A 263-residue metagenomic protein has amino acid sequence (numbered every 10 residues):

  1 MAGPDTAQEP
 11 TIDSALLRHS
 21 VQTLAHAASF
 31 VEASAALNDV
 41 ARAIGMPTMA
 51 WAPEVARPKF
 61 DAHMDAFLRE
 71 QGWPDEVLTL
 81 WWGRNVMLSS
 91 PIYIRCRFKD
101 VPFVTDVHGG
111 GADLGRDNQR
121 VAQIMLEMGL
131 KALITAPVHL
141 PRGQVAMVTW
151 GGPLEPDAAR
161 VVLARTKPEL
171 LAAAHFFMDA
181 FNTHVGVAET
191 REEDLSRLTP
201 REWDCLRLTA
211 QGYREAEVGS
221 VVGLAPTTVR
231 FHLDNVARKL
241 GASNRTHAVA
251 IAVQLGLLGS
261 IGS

Functional and structural regions predicted by a protein language model:
A2-T23, F30-V31, I44, V148-T190 (+1 more regions): Juxtadomain coupling helices with adjacent low-complexity linkers
A27-H63: Helix-loop-beta substructure at the N-terminus of cytosolic sensory domains that couple signal/ligand detection
F67-R116, Q123-L126: Regulatory sensory and allosteric helical modules in signal-transduction proteins and certain transcription factors
A132-H139: Short hydrophobic beta-strand micro-motif common in sensory/regulatory domains
R201-C205: The N-cap/first-turn positions of alpha helices within or immediately adjacent to helix-turn-helix DNA-binding domains
L206-Y213, A252: Short helix-to-turn junction characteristic of helix-turn-helix DNA-binding domains, especially the helix
R214-H247: Recognition helix of helix-turn-helix DNA-binding domains
R238-S263: Basic, Lys/Arg-enriched C-terminal extension of HTH/homeodomain DNA-binding domains
